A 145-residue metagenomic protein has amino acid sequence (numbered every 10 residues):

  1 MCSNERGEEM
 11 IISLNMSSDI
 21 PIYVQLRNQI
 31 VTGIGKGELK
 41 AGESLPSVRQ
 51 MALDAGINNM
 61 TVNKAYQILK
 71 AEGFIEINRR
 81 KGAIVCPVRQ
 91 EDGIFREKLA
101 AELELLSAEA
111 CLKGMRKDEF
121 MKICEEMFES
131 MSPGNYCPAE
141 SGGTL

Functional and structural regions predicted by a protein language model:
M1-S44, Q50, E97-A101, S107-G134 (+1 more regions): Extreme N-terminal segment that seeds HTH/winged-HTH DNA-binding domains in transcriptional regulators
Y23, S47, K81-E97: Short, cationic-aromatic polyanion-contact patches
E38-L39, E43, K70-R80, C86-P87: Beta-hairpin "wing" of winged helix-turn-helix
S44-A55, L69: A short alpha-helical element within helix-turn-helix/winged-helix DNA-binding domains across DNA-binding proteins
D54, I68-G73, K113, S130: Residue cluster at the C-terminal edge of the helix-turn-helix DNA-binding motif
M60: Key DNA-contact positions within bacterial/archaeal DNA-binding proteins
